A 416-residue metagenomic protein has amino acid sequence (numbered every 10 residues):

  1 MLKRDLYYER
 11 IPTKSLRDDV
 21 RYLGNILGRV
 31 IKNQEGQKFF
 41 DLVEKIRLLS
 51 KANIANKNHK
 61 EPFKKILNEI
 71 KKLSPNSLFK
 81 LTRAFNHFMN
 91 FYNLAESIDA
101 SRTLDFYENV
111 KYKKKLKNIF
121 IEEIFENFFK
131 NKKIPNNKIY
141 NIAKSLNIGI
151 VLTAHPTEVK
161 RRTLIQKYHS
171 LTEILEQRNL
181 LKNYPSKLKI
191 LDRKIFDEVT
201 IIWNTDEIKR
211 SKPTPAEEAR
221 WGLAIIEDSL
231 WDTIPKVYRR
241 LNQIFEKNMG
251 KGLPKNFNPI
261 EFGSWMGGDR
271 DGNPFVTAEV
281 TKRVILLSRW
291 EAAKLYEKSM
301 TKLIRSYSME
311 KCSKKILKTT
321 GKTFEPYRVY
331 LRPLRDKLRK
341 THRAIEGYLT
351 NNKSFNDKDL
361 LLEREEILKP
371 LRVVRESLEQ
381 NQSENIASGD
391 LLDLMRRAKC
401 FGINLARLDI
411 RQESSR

Functional and structural regions predicted by a protein language model:
M1-R416: Often metal-dependent polyanion-binding catalytic scaffolds in large enzymes
